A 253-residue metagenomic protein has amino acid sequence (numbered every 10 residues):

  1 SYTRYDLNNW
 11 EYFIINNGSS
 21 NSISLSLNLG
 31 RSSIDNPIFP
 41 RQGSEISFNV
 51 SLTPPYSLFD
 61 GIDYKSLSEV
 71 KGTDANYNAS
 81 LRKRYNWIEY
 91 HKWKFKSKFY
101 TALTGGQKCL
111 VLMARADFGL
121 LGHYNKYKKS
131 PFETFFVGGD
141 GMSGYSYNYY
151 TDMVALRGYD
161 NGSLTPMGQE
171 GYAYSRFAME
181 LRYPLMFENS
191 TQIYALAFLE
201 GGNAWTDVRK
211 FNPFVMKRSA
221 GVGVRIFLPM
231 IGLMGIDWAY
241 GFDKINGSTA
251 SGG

Functional and structural regions predicted by a protein language model:
S1, D35-I38, T104-Q107, M186-N189 (+2 more regions): Repeated loop/turn-to-beta-strand initiation elements of outer-membrane beta-barrel proteins
D6-L185, A197, W205-D207, T249: C-terminal outer-membrane beta-barrel translocator/porin domains of Gram-negative envelope proteins and their
A116, G122, P229-G253: Predominantly the C-terminal beta-signal and adjacent terminal strand-loop region of outer-membrane beta-barrel
E180-E188, F211-N212, R225: Hydrophobic alpha-helical bundle architecture
T191-I193, A197, N212: Generic long, charged, amphipathic alpha-helical segments
L199-F211, F242-G252: C-terminal beta-signal and adjacent terminal beta-strands/loops of Gram-negative outer-membrane beta-barrel proteins
D207, F211-M234: Strand-loop-strand
